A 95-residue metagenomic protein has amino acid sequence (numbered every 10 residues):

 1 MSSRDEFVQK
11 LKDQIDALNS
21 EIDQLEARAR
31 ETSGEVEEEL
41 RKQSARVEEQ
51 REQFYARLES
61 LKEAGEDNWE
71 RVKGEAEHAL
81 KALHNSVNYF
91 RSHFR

Functional and structural regions predicted by a protein language model:
R4-F7, L11-F94: Amphipathic alpha-helical membrane/lipid-surface binding segments
